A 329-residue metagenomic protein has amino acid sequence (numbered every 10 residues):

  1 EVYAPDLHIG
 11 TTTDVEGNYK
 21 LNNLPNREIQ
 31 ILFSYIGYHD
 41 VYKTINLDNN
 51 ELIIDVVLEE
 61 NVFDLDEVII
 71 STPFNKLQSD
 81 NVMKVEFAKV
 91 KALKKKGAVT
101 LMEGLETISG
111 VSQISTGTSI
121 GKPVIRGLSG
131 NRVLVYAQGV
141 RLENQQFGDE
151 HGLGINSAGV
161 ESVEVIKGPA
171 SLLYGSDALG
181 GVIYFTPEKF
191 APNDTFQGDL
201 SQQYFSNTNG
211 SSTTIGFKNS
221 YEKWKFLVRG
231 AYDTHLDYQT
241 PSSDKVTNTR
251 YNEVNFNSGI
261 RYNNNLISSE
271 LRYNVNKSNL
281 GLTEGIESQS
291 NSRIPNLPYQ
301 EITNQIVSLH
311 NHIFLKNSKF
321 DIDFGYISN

Functional and structural regions predicted by a protein language model:
E1-P5, L32-H39, D48-K94, G130: Short, acidic, small-residue-rich periplasmic hinge/interaction motif at the N-terminus of Gram-negative outer-membrane
L7-N18: Short, acidic Ser/Thr/Gly-rich low-complexity loop/linker segments typical of extracellular and cell-surface proteins
N22, V140-K167: Short acidic/polar hinge/loop motifs at secondary-structure boundaries that mediate gating or recognition
E51-V57, L101-G104, G121-V124, Y136 (+4 more regions): N-terminal periplasmic accessory domains that precede and gate Gram-negative outer-membrane beta-barrel machines
M83-L101, K122-G127, Y204: Short, polar/charged loop or turn motifs at beta-strand boundaries
M102-N144, E161: Extracytoplasmic beta-strand/coil segments of soluble accessory domains associated with Gram-negative outer-membrane
N144-Q146, G159-E161, L172-S242, T249-F256: Outer-membrane beta-barrel translocator/receptor signature
H235-S243, T247-E253, L266-D321, Y326-N329: Flexible loop and strand-edge segments within Gram-negative outer membrane beta-barrel domains
